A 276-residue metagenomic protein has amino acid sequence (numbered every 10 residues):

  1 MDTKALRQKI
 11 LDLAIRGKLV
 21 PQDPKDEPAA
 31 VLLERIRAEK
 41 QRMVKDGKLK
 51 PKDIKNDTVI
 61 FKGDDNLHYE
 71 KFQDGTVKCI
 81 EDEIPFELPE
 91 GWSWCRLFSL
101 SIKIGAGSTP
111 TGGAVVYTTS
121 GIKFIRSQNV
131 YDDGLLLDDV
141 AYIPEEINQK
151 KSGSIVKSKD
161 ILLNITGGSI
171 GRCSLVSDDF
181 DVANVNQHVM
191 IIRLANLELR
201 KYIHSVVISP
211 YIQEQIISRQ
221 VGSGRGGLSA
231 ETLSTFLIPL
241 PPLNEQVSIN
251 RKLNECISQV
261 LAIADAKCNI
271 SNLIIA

Functional and structural regions predicted by a protein language model:
L6-C79, A276: Extended, domain-scale alpha-helical bundle/helix-rich regions
K9, L13, K18-V20, K78-S108 (+2 more regions): Non-catalytic DNA-recognition/assembly elements of restriction-modification systems
R42-I54, I80-D82, S93-D133, Q149-K151 (+1 more regions): Low-complexity, Lys/Gly-biased intrinsically disordered segments
I84-E87, N148, M190-L194, S234-L240: Short, well-ordered beta-strand elements within core beta-sheets of diverse protein domains
A114-V116, V206-I238: Specificity-determining recognition surfaces
R126-S127, E145-I208, G227-S229: A short beta-sheet element
N129-Y142, N164: Short, basic/aromatic beta-hairpin or loop at an interaction surface
